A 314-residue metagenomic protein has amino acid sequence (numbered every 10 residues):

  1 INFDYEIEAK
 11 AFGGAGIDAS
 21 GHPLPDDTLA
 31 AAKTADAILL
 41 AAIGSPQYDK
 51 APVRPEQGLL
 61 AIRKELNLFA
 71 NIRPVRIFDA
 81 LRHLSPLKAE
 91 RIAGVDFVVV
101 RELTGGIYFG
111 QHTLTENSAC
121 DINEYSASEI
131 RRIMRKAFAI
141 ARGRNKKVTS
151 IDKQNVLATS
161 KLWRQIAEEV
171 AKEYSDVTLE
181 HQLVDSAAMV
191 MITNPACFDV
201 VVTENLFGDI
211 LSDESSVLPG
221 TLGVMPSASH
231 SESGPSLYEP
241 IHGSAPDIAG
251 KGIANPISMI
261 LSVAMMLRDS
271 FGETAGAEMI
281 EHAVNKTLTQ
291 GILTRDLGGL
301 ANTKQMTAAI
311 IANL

Functional and structural regions predicted by a protein language model:
I1, E116-D185, C197: Glycine-rich phosphate/diphosphate-binding loop of Rossmann-like nucleotide-binding domains
N2-D26, M191: N-terminal beta-loop-helix "entrance" segment that forms/cooperates in small-molecule cofactor or anionic ligand
N2-E6, R144-D152, Y174-Q182, G272-E281 (+1 more regions): Flexible, glycine/charged-enriched surface loops at secondary-structure junctions
G13, A80, Q182-M189: Short acidic loop-to-helix transition motifs that present clustered carboxylates
G14-I17, M191-I292: Glycine-rich phosphate/nucleotide-binding loop
D18-N123, L206: N-terminal glycine-rich phosphate/adenylate-binding segment common to multiple enzyme folds
I77-Y108, E124, S128, G243-A277: Short, glycine-/small-residue-rich phosphate/pyrophosphate-handling segment
